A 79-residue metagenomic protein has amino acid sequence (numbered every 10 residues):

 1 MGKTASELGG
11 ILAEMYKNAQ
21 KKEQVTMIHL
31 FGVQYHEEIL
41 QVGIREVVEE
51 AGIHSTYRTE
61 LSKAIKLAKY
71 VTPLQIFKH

Functional and structural regions predicted by a protein language model:
M1-S6: General nucleic-acid-binding
L8-Q34: Short, Lys/Arg-enriched anionic-surface-contact patches
Q20-Q24, V47, P73: Residue-level signal for secondary-structure boundary elements
L40-Q41: Acidic, low-complexity, intrinsically disordered interaction modules
I44-R45, R58: Internal amphipathic alpha-helical segments of the cytochrome P450 catalytic fold
R45-A51: Short alpha-helical "recognition helix" segments of helix-turn-helix
S55-H79: Charged low-complexity stretches with an acidic bias
